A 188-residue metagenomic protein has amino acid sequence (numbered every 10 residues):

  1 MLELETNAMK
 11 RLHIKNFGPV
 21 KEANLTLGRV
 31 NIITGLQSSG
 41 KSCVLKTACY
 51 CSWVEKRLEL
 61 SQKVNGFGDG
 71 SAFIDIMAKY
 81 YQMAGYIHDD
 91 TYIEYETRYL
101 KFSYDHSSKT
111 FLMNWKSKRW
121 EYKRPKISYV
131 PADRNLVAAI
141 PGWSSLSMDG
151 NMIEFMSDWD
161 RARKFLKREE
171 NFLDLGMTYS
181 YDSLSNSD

Functional and structural regions predicted by a protein language model:
M1-T6, V54-D188: Phosphate-coordinating catalytic segments in nucleotide- and nucleic-acid-processing enzymes
L2-C49: Pre-Walker A-like glycine/lysine-rich segment at the N-terminus of P-loop NTPase domains
